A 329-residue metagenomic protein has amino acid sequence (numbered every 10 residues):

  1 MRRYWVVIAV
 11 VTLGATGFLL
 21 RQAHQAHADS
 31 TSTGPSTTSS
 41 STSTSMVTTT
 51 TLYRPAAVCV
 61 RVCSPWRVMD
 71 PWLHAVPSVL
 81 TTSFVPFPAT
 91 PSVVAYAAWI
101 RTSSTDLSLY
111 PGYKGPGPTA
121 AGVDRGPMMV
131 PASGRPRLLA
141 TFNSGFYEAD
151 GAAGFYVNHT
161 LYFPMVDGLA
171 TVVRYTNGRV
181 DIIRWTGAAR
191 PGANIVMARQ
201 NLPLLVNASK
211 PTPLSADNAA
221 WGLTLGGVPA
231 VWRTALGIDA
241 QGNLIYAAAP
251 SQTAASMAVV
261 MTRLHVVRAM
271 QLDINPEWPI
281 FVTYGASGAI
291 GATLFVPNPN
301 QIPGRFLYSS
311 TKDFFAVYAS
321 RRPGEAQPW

Functional and structural regions predicted by a protein language model:
M1-V10: N-terminal Sec-pathway targeting helices
W5, G17-G34, M46-P164: Zymogen propeptides
T38, T44-S45: Duplex nucleic acid-engaging cores and interfaces of nucleic-acid transaction enzymes
P86-S92, T176, A240, S309: Short, ordered beta-strand-loop transition motifs
A95-W99, T171, L204, A235 (+1 more regions): Conserved hydrophobic/aromatic beta-strand scaffold that supports enzyme active sites
Y110-R263: Aspartyl protease catalytic domain
I183, N207-A208, G222-W329: Extended C-terminal subregions enriched in glycine
